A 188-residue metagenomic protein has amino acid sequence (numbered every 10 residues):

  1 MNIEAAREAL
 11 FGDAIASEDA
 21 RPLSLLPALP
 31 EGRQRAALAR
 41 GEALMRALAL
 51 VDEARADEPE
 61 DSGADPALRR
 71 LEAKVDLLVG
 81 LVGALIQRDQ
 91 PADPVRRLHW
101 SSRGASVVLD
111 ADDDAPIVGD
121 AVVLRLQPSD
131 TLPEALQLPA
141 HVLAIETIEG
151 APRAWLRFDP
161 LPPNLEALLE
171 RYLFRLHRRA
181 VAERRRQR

Functional and structural regions predicted by a protein language model:
M1-W100, A105-R188: Structured alpha-helical
